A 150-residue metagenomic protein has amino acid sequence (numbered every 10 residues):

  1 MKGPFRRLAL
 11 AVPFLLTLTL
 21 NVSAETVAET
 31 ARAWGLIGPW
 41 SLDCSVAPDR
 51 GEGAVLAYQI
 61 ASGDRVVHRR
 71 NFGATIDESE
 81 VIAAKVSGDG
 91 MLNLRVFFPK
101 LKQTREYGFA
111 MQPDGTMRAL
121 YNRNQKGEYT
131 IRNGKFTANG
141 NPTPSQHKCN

Functional and structural regions predicted by a protein language model:
M1-F5: N-terminal secretory signal peptides that target proteins for export/translocation
A9-T19: Bacterial N-terminal signal peptides
L20-A24: Sec/Tat signal peptide C-region and signal peptidase I cleavage site
E25-P39: N-terminal helix-cap/turn-to-beta initiation motif at the start of protein domains
T26-T30, P48, M91-N150: Beta-sheet ligand-binding and adhesion/scaffold domains
V46-M91, P142-T143: N-terminal glycine/threonine-rich, aromatic-flanked beta-hairpin/loop signature
